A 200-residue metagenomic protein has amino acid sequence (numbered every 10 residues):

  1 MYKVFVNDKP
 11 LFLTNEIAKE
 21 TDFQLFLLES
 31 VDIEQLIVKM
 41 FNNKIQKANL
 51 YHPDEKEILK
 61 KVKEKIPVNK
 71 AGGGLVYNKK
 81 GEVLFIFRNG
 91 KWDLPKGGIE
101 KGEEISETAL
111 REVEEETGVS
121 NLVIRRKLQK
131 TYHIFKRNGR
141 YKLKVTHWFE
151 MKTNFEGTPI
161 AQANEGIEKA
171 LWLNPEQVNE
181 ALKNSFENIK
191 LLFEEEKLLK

Functional and structural regions predicted by a protein language model:
M1, A71, K144-W148: Short hydrophobic/aromatic beta-strand or adjacent loop that forms the aromatic wall/cage of a ligand/substrate-binding
Y2-D8, F12-D22, Q162-K200: Nudix hydrolase/Nudix homology domain
T14-I37: Short, flexible N-terminal segments of the mature chain
D22-L27, Y77-E114, V119: Conserved Nudix-box catalytic region and its N-terminal flanking loop in Nudix hydrolases and closely related
S30-G73: Acidic, metal-coordinating catalytic segment for phosphate/diphosphate chemistry, firing primarily on the Nudix
G73, E82, K169: Conserved beta-strand and immediately adjacent loop positions that scaffold enzyme active sites
V76-Y77, E150: Conserved hydrophobic "DFG−1" position in protein kinase catalytic cores
I99-E187: Unchanged
